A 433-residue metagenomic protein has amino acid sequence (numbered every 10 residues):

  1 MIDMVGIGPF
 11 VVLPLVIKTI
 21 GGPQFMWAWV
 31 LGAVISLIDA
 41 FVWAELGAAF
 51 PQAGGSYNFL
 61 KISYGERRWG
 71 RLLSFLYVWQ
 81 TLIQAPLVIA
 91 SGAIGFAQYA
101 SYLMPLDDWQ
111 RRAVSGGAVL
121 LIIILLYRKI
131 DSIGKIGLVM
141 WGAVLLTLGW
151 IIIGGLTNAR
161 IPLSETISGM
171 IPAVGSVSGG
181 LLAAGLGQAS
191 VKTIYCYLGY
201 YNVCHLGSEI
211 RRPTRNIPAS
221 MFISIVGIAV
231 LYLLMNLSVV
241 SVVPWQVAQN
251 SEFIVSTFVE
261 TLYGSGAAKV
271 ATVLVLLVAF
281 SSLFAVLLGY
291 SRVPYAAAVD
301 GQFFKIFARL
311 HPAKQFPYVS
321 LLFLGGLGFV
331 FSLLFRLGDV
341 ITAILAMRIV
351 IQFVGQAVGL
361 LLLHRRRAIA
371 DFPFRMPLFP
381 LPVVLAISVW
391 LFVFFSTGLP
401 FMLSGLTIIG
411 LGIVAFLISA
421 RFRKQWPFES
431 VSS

Functional and structural regions predicted by a protein language model:
M1, M26, V34, E66-I83 (+6 more regions): Select transmembrane alpha-helical segments in multipass membrane proteins
M1-P23, L37, F41, L72 (+6 more regions): Membrane-interface "cap" regions at the ends of multi-pass membrane proteins
L13, N58-E66, Y102-L106, P172-A173 (+3 more regions): TM-loop-TM module centered on a large, flexible mid-protein loop between adjacent transmembrane helices in multi-pass
P14-V16, G47, Y57, K61-Y64 (+6 more regions): Helix-loop junctions at the membrane interface of multi-pass solute transporters
L15-K18, L37-V119, I124-Y127, V275-A296 (+1 more regions): Hydrophobic transmembrane alpha-helices that form the core helical bundles of multi-pass secondary transporters
M26, W109-Q110, V139-T272: Helix-loop-helix junctions that connect adjacent transmembrane segments in multi-pass membrane transporters
Q110-I167, L198, M221-I225, L345-G355 (+2 more regions): Membrane-interface loop-to-helix entry segments
I151-T157, M347-I349, G359, M376-S433: A generic transmembrane alpha-helix motif of multi-pass inner-membrane proteins
